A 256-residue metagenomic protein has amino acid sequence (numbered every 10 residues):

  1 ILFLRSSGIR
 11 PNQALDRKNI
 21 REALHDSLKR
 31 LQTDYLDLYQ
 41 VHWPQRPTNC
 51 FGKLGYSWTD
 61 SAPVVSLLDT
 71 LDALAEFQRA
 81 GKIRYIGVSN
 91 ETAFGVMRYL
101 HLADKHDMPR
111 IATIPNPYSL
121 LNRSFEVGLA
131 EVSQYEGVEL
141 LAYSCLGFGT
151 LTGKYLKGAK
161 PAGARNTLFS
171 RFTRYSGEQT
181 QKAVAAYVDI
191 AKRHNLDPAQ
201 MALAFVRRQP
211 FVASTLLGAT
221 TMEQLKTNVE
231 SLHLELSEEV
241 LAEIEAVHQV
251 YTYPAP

Functional and structural regions predicted by a protein language model:
I1, L28-Y35, E76-F77, I244: Intrinsic structural disorder
I1-P11, Q40, P44-L54: N-terminal small/glycine-rich loop or linker at the start of catalytic domains across soluble metabolic enzymes
F3-L4, L24, F169, T173: Intrinsic disorder/low-complexity segments
S6-R21, W58-V65: Active-site mouth loops of central-metabolism enzymes
D16-R30, L67, L71, V96-L100: Short, acidic/polar
I20-L38, G128-G137, V240: Short amphipathic alpha-helices and their capping/turn segments at secondary-structure boundaries
P44-A246, Y251: Beta/alpha (TIM)-barrel catalytic core signal, keyed to glycine-rich beta->alpha loops juxtaposed to Asp/Glu that bind
